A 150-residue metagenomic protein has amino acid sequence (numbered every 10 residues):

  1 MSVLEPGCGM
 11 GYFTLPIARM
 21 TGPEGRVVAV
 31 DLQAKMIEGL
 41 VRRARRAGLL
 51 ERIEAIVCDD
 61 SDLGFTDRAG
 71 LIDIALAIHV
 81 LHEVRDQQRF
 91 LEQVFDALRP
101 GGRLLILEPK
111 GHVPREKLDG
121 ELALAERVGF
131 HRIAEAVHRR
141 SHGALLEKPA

Functional and structural regions predicted by a protein language model:
M1, S61-A75: A short acidic, Gly/Pro-enriched loop at the edge of an enzyme's catalytic core that lines a small-molecule cofactor
M1-G9: Conserved class I S-adenosyl-L-methionine
M10-G22: Conserved SAM-binding loop of SAM-dependent methyltransferases across substrates and taxa, primarily the Class I
R19, Q88-P100: A short glycine-rich, Lys/Arg-flanked "PGG" loop and its adjoining helix->strand segment in the class I
Q33: Conserved SAM/SAH-binding beta-strand->alpha-helix loop
L49-D60: Conserved SAM-binding strand-loop segment of SAM-dependent methyltransferases
I72-R85: A short SAM/SAH-binding and catalytic strip from SAM-dependent methyltransferases
G101-E108: Conserved beta-strand signature within the Rossmann-like core of class I S-adenosyl-L-methionine
